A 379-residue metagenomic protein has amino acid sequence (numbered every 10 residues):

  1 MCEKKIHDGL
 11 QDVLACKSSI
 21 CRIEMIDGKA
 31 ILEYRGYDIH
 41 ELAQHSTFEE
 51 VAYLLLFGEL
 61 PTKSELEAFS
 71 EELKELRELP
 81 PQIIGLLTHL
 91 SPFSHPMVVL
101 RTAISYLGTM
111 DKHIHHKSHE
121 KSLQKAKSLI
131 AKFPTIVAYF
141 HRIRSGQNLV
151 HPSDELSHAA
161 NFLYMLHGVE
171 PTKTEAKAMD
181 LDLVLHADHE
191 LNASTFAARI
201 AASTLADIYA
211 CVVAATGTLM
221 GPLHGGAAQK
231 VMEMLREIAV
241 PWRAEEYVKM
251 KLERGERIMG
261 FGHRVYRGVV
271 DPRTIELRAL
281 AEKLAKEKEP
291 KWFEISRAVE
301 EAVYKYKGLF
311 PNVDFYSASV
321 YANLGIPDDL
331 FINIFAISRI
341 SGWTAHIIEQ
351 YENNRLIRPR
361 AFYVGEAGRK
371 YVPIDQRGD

Functional and structural regions predicted by a protein language model:
M1-D379: Non-transmembrane, aqueous-exposed alpha-helical and coiled segments at domain scale
